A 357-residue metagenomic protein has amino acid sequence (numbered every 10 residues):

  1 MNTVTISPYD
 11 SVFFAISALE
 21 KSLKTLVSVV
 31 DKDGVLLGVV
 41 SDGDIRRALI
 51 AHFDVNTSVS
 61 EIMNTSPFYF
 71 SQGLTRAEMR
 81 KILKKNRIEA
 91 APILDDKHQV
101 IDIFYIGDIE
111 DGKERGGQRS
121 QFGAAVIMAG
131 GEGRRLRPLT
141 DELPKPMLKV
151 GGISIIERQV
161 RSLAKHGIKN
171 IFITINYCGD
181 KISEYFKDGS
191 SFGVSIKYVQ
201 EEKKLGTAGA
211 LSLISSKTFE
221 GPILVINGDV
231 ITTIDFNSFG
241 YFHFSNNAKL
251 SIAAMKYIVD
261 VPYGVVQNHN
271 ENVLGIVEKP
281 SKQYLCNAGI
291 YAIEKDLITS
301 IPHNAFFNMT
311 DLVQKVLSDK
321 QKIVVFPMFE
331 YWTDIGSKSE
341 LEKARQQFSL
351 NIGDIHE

Functional and structural regions predicted by a protein language model:
M1-V4, S11, T57-P67, T140-L143 (+1 more regions): Bateman (tandem CBS) regulatory domains
T5-L23, V30, L49, Y69-I88 (+2 more regions): The conserved cystathionine-beta-synthase
L19-S22, V27-D44, L83, A91-I109 (+1 more regions): A glycine-centered beta-loop-beta connector
I45-S60, G107-F122, L285: A short, polar/charged loop-to-alpha-helix boundary motif
G117-D180: N-terminal glycine-rich phosphate-binding loop and ensuing alpha1 helix
I153-N227, S238, H303-N304: Conserved N-terminal catalytic core of the sugar/cofactor nucleotidyltransferase
L224, I231, N237-F244, Y257-D260 (+1 more regions): Catalytic-core segments of class I nucleotidyltransferases/pyrophosphorylases that form NMP-activated intermediates
N246-K256: A short, conserved acidic/glycine-rich loop-to-beta-strand motif that forms the donor nucleotide-sugar/metal
